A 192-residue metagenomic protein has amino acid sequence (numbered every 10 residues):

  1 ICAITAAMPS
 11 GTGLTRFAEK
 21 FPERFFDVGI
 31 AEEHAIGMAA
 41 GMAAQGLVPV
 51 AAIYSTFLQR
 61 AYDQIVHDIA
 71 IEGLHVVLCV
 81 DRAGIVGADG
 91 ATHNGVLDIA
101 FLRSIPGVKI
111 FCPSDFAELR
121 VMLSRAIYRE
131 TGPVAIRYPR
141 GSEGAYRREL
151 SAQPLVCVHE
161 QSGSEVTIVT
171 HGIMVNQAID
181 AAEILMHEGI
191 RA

Functional and structural regions predicted by a protein language model:
I1, V108-A192: Glycine-rich ThDP/TPP pyrophosphate-binding loop and its adjacent helix/strand module within ThDP-dependent enzymes
I1-V121, R125-V134, S142: Thiamine diphosphate
